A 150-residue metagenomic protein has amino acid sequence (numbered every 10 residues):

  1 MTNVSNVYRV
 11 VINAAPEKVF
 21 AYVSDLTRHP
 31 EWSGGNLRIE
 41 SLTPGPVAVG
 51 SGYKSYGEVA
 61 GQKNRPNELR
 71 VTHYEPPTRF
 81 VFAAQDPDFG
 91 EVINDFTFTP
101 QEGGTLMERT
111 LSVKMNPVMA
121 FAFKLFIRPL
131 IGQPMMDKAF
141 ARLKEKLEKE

Functional and structural regions predicted by a protein language model:
M1-T43, A48, R142: Hydrophobic ligand-binding cavity/cleft-lining segments
S5-V7, N64-L69, G90-N94: Short, surface-exposed coil-to-beta transition loops
V7, S41, V59, K124-I127: Conserved short-loop catalytic and cofactor-binding motifs
R9-N13, E40, Y56, R70 (+2 more regions): Generic structural detector for well-ordered beta-strands
E40-P87, Q101, L106, V118 (+1 more regions): Glycine-rich portal/gate segments that line the openings of hydrophobic small-molecule binding cavities
A83-D137: Beta-strand/loop substructures that line and gate deep hydrophobic ligand-binding cavities in soluble
